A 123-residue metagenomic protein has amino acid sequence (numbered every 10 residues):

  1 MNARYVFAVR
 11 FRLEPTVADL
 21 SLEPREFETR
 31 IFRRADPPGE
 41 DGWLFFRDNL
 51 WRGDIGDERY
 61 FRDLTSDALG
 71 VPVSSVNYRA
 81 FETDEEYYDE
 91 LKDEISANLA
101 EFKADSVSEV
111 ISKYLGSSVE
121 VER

Functional and structural regions predicted by a protein language model:
M1-F32: Short, extreme N-terminal segment that most often corresponds to the first beta-strand
R12-T16, R34-P37, V76, F81-T83: Generic structural motif
L20-P38, I111-V119: A short, surface-exposed beta-strand/turn
E40-R123: Acidic, low-complexity intrinsically disordered segments
